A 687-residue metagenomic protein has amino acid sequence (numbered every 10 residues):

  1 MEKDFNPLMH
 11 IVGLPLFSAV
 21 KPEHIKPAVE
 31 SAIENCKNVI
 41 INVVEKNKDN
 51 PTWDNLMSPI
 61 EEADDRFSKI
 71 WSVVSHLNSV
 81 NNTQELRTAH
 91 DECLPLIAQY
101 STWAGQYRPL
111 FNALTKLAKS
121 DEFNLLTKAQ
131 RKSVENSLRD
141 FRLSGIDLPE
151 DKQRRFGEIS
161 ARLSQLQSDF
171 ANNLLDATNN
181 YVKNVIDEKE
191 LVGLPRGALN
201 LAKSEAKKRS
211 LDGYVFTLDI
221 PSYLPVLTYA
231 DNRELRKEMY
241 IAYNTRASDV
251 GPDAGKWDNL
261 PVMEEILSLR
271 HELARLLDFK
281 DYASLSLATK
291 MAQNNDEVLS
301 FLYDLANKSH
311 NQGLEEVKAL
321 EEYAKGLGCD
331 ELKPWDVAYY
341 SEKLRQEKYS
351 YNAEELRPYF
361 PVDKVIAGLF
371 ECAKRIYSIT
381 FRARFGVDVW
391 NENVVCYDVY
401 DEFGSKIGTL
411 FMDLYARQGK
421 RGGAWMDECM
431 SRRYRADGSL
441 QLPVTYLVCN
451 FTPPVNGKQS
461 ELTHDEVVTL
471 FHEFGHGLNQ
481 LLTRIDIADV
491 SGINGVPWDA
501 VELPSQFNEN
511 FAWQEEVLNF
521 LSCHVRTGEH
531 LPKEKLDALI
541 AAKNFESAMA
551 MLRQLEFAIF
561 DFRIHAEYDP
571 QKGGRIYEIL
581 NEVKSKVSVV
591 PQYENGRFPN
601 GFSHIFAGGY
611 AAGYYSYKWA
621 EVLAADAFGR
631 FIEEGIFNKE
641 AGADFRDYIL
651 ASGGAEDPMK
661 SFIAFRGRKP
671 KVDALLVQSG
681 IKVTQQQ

Functional and structural regions predicted by a protein language model:
E2-A32, C36-N38, S79, L86-Q293 (+5 more regions): His/Asp/Glu-rich acidic catalytic environments and adjacent acidic regulatory segments
E2-H24, S31, N47, G193 (+11 more regions): C-terminal, non-catalytic "cap/extension" segments appended to globular domains
F17-V29, T52-M57, G255-N259, V298-L302 (+2 more regions): Membrane-entry segments of alpha-helical transmembrane domains in multi-pass membrane proteins
I33-L125, L552-I564, Y568-S585, Q592 (+1 more regions): C-terminal non-catalytic alpha-helical accessory regions
D65-H76, R139, I241, V337-R345 (+3 more regions): Short, hydrophobic/amphipathic alpha-helical patches that form generic packing surfaces within helical domains
A129, S133-E135, R162-Q165, N172-L218 (+8 more regions): Active-site-proximal, well-structured secondary-structure segments within enzyme catalytic domains
P221-Y223, L273, E402-G404, L414-R417 (+5 more regions): Short, glycine-/Ser/Thr-/acidic-enriched flexible segments
T452-F471: Short pre-active-site segment immediately N-terminal to the catalytic Zn-binding motif
